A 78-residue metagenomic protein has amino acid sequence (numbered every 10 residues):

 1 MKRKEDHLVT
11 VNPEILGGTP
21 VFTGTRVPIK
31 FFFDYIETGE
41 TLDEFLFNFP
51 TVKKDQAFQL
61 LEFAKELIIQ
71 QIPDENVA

Functional and structural regions predicted by a protein language model:
R3-D43: A short, structured beta-strand/loop element
P28-A78: Long, charge-rich, low-complexity alpha-helical segments
